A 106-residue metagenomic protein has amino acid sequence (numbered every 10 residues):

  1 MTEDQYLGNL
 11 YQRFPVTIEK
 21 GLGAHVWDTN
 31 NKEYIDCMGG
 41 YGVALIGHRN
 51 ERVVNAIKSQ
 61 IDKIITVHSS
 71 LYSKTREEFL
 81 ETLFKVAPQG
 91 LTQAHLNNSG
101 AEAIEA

Functional and structural regions predicted by a protein language model:
M1-H25, G39, F79-T82: Active-site-adjacent loop/helix segments that line or gate small-molecule/cofactor pockets in enzymes
Q5, E33-A106: Glycine-rich loop-to-alpha-helix module at the N-terminal edge of alpha/beta enzyme cores
D28-T29: Short, acidic, Ser/Thr-enriched surface-loop or helix-capping motifs
